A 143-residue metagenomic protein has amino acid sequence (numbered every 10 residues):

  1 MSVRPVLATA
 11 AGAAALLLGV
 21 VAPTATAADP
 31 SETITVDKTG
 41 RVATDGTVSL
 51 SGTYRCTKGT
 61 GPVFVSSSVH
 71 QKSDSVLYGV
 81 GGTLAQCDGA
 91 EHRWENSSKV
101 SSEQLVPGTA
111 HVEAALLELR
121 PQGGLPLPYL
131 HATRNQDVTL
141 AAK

Functional and structural regions predicted by a protein language model:
M1-A11: Bacterial N-terminal signal peptides that target proteins for export
L18-T35: C-terminal region of N-terminal signal peptides and the immediate post-cleavage residues of exported proteins
S31-K72: Short, surface-exposed binding/anchoring microloops in extracellular/periplasmic proteins
T44, L84-R93: Short proline/glycine- and polar residue-rich coil/turn motifs
H70-V80: Short aromatic-acidic-glycine turn motif
A90-S102: Exposed aromatic-hydrophobic patches
S102-V112: Short glycine/proline/serine/threonine-rich loop/turn segments at secondary-structure transition edges
Q122-K143: Short beta-strand elements
